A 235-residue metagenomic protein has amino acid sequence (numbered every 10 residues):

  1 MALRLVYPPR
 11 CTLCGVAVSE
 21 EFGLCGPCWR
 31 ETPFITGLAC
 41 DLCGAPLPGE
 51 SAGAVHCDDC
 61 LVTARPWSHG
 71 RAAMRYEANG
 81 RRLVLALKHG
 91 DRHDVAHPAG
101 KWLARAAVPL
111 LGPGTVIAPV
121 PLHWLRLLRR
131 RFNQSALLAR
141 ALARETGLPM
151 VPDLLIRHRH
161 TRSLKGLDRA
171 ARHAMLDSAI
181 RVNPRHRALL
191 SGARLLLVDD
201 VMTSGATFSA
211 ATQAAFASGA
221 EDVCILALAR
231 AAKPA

Functional and structural regions predicted by a protein language model:
M1-A235: Glycine-rich phosphate/pyrophosphate-handling loop used in enzymes and phosphotransfer proteins
